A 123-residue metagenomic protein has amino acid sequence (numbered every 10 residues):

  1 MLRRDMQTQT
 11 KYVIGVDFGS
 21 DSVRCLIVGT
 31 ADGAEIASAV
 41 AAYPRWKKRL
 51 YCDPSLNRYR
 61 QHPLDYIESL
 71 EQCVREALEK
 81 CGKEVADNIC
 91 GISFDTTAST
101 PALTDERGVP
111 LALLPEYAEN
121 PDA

Functional and structural regions predicted by a protein language model:
M1-E119: N-terminal glycine/serine-rich phosphate-binding loop of ATP-dependent small-molecule kinases, especially carbohydrate
P121-A123: Short alpha-helix plus adjacent loop in nuclease-associated cores
